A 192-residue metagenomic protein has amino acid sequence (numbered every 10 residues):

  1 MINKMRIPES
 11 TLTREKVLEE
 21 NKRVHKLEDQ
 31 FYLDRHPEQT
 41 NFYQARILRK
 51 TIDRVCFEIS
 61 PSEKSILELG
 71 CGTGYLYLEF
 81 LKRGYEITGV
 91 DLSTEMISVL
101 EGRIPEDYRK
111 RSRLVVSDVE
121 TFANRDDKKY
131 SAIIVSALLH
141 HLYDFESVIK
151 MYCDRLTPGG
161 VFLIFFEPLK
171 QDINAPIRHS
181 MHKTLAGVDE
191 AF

Functional and structural regions predicted by a protein language model:
I2-S60, Y108: Conserved class I S-adenosyl-L-methionine
E63-G72: Conserved class I S-adenosyl-L-methionine
T73-F122: Class I SAM-dependent methyltransferase SAM/SAH-binding core
E95, L142-S147, I173: Short N-terminal helix/helix-N-cap motif within the alpha/beta-hydrolase-1
I134: A conserved beta-strand element that flanks and buttresses the S-adenosyl-L-methionine
A137-L138: Short catalytic micro-motifs in class I SAM-dependent methyltransferases
E146-P158: A short glycine-rich, Lys/Arg-flanked "PGG" loop and its adjoining helix->strand segment in the class I
L163-F192: Conserved class I S-adenosyl-L-methionine
